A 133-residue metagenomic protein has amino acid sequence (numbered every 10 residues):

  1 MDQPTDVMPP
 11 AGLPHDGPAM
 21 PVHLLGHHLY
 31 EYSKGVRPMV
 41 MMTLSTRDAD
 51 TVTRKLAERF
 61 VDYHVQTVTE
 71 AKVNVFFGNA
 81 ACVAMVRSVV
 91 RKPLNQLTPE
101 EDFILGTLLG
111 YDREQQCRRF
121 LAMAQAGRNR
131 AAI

Functional and structural regions predicted by a protein language model:
M1-I133: Domain-length accessory/inserted modules outside core catalytic folds
